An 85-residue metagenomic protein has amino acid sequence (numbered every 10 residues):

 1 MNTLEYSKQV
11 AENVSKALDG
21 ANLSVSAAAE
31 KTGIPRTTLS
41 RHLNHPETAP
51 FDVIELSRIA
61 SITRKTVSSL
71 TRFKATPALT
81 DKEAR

Functional and structural regions predicted by a protein language model:
M1-L23, A27, K31: A short, Lys/Arg-rich alpha-helix, primarily the initiator
N2-T3, K16, N22, S68-R85: Short, charged recognition helix plus adjacent turn of helix-turn-helix-like nucleic-acid-binding domains
N22-S24, F51-I54: Residue-level signal for the short linker/turn that defines the boundary of a DNA-recognition helix
A27, T38-R41, S69: Residues in the helix-turn-helix
G33-P50: Recognition helix of helix-turn-helix/homeodomain-like DNA-binding domains that insert into the DNA major groove
L43, E55, T71-K74: DNA major-groove recognition helix of helix-turn-helix
V53-S69: DNA major-groove recognition helix of helix-turn-helix/homeodomain DNA-binding modules
